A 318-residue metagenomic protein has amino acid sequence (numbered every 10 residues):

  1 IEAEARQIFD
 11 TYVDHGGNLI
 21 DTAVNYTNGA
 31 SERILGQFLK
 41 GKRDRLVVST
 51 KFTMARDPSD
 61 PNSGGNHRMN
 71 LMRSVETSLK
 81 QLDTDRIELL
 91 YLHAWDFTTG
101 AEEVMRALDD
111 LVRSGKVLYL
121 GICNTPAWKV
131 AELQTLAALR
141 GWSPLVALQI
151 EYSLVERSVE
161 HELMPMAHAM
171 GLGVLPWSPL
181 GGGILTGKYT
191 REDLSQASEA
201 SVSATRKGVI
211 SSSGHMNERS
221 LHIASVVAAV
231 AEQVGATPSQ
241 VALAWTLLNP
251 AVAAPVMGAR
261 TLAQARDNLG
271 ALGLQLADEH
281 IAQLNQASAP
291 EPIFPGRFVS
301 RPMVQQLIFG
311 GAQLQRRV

Functional and structural regions predicted by a protein language model:
I1-V47, R113: N-terminal binding-site loop/beta-alpha segment at the start of enzyme catalytic domains that lines or forms
D10, P58-E162, A169, G173: Glycine/proline-rich, positively charged, aromatic-decorated active-site loop/lid region on the catalytic face
I20, L35, V48, S78 (+10 more regions): Conserved, mostly hydrophobic/aromatic
R45-D57, Q149-I150: A short, structured active-site edge motif that brings together acidic residues
F52-M54, P126, Y152-E156, S178-L185 (+2 more regions): Glycine-rich beta-alpha junction loops
D83-R86, A228-A244: Acyl activation and transfer enzymes in specialized metabolism, enriched for ANL adenylate-forming modules
V159-S201, T237: Aromatic-lined glycan-binding groove of carbohydrate-active enzymes
D193-Q233, L248-V252, R266-V318: Terminal-tail/helix-coil boundary detector
